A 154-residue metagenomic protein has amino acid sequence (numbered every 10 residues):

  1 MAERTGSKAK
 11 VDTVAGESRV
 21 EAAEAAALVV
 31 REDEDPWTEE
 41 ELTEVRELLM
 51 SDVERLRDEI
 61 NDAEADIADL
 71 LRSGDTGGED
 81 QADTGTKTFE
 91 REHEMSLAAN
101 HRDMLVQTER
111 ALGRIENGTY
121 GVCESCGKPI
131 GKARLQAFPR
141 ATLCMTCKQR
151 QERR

Functional and structural regions predicted by a protein language model:
A2-N117: Interaction interfaces in information-processing and related assembly proteins
E3, E152-R154: Short, intrinsically disordered, low-complexity terminal/loop segments
R102, Y120, A141: Residues immediately within or flanking Cys/His clusters that coordinate Zn2+ in small zinc-binding modules
N117-T119, P129, F138: Short flexible coil/turn linkers enriched for glycine and charged/polar residues that connect secondary-structure
S125-C126, T146: Short, cysteine/histidine-rich loop/knuckle motifs that typically chelate Zn2+
I130, Q151: Cys/His-rich microdomains that often coordinate metals
A133-A137, R154: Short Cys/His-rich "knuckle" micro-motifs
A141-K148: Cysteine-rich micro-motifs
